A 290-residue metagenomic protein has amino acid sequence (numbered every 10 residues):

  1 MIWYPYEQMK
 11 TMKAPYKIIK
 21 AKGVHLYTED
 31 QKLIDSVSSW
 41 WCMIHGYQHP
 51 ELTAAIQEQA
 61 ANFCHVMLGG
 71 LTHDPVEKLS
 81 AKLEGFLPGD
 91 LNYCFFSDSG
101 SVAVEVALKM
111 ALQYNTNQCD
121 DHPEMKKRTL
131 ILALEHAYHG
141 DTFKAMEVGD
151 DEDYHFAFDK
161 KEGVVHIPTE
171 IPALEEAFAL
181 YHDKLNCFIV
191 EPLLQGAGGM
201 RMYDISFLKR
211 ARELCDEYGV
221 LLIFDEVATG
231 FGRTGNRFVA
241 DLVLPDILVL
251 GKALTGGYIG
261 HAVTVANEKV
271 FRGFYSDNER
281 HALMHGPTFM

Functional and structural regions predicted by a protein language model:
M1-M290: Conserved N-terminal phosphate-binding loop of PLP-dependent enzymes in the Aspartate aminotransferase
